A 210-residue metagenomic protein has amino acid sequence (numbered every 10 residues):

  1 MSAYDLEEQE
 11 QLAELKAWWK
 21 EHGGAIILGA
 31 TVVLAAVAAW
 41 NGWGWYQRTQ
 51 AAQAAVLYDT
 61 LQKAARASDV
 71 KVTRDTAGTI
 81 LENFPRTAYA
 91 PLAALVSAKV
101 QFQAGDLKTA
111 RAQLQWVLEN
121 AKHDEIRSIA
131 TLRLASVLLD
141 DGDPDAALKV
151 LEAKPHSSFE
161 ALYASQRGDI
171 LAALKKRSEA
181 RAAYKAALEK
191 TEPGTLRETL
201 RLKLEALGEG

Functional and structural regions predicted by a protein language model:
M1-V32: N-terminal positive-inside, membrane-proximal cytosolic segments immediately preceding the first
A25, N83-A90, L118-R127, A153-L162 (+1 more regions): Short solvent-exposed coil/turn linkers within tandem alpha-helical repeat scaffolds
